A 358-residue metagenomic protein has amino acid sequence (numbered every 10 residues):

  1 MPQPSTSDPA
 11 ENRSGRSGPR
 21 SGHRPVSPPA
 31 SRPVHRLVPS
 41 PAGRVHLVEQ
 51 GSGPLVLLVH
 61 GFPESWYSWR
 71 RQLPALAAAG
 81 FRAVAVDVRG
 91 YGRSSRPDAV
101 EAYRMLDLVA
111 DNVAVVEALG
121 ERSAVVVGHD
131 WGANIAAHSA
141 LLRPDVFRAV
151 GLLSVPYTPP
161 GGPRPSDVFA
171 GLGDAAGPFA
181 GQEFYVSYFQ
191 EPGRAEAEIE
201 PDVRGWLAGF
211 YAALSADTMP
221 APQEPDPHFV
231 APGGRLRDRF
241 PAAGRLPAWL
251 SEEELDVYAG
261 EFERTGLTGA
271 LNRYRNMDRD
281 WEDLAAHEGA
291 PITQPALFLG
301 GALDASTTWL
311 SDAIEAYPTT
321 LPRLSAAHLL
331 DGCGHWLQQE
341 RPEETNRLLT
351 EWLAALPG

Functional and structural regions predicted by a protein language model:
R32-P33, R44-V45, Y91-V127, W131-S325: Flexible "cap/lid" subdomain of the alpha/beta-hydrolase fold that forms the substrate-access gate
H46-S95, V115, Y317: Conserved HGGG/HGGXW glycine-rich cap/lid loop of the alpha/beta-hydrolase fold
G51, L119-R122, L356: Glycine-rich phosphate-binding loop signature in dinucleotide/nucleotide-binding domains
V56-L58, A296, A327: Hydrophobic beta-strand anchors of alpha/beta hydrolase catalytic cores
R70, A137-L141, N346, T350: Short, hydrophobic alpha-helix immediately C-terminal to the catalytic nucleophile
V88, V155, G332: Active-site loop/turn elements of alpha/beta-hydrolase fold enzymes, especially the short glycine-/histidine-rich
L324-G358: Catalytic active-site module of serine/aspartate enzymes centered on a nucleophile-bearing elbow/loop
